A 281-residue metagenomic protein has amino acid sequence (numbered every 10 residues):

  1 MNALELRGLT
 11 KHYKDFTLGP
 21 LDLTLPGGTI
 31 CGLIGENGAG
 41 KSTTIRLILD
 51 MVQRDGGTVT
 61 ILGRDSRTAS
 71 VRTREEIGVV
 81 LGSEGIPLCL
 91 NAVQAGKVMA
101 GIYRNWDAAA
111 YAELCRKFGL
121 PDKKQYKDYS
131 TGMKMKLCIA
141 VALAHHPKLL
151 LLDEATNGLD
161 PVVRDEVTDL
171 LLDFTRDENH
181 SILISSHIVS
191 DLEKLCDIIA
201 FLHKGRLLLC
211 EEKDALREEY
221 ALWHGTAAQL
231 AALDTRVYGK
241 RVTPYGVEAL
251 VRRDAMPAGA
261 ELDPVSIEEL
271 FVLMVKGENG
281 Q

Functional and structural regions predicted by a protein language model:
N2-S190, K194-H203: ABC transporter nucleotide-binding domains
F16, A109-A112, D214, A228 (+1 more regions): Generic alpha-helical secondary structure signal
G27, A227, R253-A255: Non-catalytic surface loops within mature trypsin-like serine protease
G78, R104, G119, A221 (+2 more regions): A generic structural signal for secondary-structure junctions that act as hinges or helix/strand caps at the edges
N91, E212, D263-S266: Short loop/turn segments at beta->alpha junctions
L150-E154, Q229-L233, A255-G259: Short, surface-exposed beta-strand/loop "edge" segments at domain boundaries and coil↔beta transitions
V167-V251: ABC transporter nucleotide-binding domain
Y238-Q281: C-terminal coupling/interaction segments
